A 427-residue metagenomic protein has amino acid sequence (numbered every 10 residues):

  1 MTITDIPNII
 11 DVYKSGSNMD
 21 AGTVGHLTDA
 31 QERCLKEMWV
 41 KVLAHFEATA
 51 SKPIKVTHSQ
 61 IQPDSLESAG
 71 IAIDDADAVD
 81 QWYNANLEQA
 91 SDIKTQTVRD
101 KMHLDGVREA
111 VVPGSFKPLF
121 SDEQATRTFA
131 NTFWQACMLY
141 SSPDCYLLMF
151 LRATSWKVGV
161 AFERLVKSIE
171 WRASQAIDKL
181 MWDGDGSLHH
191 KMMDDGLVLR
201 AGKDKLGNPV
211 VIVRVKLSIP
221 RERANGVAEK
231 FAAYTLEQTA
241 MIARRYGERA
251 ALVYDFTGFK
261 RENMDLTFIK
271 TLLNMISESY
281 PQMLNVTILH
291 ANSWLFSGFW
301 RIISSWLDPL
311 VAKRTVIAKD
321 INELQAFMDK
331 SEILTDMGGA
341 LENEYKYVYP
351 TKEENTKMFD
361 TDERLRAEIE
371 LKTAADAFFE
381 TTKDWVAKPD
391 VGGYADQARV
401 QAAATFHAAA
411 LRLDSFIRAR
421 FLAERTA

Functional and structural regions predicted by a protein language model:
M1-A427: Basic, amphipathic alpha-helical/coil surface patches used to engage anionic, phosphate-bearing ligands and membranes
